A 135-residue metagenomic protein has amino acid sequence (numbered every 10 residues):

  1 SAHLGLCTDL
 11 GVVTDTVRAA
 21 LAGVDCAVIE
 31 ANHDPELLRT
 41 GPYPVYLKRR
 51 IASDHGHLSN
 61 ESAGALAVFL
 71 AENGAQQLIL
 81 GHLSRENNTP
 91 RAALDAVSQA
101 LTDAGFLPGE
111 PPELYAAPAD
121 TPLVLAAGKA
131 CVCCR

Functional and structural regions predicted by a protein language model:
S1-A22, D120, L125-R135: Core dinuclear metal-dependent hydrolase active-site scaffold
T14-A117: Cap/insert and terminal regions of metallo-dependent hydrolase folds
